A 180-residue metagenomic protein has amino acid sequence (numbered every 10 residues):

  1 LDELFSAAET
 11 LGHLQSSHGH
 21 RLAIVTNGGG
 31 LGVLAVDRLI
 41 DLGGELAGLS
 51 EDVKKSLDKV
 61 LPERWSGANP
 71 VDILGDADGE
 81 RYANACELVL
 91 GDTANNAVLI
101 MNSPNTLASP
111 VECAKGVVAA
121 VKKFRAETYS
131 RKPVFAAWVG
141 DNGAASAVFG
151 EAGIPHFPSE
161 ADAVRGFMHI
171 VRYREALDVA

Functional and structural regions predicted by a protein language model:
L1-L46, A114-A180: Peripheral docking tails and interdomain loops at the edges of cofactor- or intermediate-handling domains
H18-N96, I100-S103: Short glycine-cluster motifs
K55, L107, G143: Flexible, glycine-rich phosphate/dinucleotide-binding loops and adjacent beta-alpha linkers at cofactor/substrate
D58-K59, S109, S146, M168: Short Asp/Glu-rich motifs
T106-K115: Glycine/threonine-rich flexible loop motifs
